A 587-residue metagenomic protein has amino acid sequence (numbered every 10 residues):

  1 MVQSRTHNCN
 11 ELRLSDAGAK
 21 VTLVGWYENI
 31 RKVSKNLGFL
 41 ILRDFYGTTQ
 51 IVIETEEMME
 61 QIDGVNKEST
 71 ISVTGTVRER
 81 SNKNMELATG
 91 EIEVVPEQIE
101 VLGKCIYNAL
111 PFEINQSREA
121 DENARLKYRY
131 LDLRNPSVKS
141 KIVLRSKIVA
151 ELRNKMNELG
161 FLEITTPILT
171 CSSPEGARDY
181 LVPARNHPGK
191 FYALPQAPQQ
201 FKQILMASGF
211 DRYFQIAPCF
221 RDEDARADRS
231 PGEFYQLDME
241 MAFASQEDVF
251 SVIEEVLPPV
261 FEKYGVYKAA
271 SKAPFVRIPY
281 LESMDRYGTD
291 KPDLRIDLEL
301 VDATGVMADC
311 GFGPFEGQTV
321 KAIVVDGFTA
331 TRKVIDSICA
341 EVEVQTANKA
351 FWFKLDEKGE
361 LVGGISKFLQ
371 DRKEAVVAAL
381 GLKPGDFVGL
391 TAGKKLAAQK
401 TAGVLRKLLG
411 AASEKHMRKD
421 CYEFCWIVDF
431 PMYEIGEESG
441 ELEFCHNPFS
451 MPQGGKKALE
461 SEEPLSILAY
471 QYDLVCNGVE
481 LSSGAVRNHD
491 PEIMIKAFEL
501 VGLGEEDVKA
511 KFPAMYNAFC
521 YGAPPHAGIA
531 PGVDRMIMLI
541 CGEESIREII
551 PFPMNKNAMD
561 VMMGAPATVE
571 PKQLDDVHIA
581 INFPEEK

Functional and structural regions predicted by a protein language model:
M1-K587: Class II aminoacyl-tRNA synthetase catalytic cores and aaRS-like
